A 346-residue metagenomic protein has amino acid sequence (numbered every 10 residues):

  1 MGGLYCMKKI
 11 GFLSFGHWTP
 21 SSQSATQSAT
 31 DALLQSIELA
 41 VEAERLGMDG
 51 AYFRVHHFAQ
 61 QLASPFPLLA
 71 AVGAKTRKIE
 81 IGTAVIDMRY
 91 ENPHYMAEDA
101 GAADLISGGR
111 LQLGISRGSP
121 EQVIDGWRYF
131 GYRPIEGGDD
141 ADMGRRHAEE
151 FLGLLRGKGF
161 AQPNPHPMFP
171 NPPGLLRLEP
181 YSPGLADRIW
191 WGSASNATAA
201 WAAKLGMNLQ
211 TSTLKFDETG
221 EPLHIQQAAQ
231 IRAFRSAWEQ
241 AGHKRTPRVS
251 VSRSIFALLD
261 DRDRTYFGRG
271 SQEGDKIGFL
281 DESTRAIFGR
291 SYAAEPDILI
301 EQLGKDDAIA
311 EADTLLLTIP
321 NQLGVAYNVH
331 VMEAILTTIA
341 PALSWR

Functional and structural regions predicted by a protein language model:
M1-I79: N-terminal beta1-alpha1-beta2 module of alpha/beta enzyme domains
G3-Y5, P134-L178, T211-S212, T219-D313 (+1 more regions): An alpha-helical appendage that flanks or caps ligand/catalytic pockets
K8-A29, Y90-F160, D217: Flexible, glycine-rich active-site loops centered on histidine and acidic residues that chelate a metal or position
I10, G47, V55, V72 (+5 more regions): Conserved, mostly hydrophobic/aromatic
I10-S14, A51-F53, I81-A84, L111-I115 (+4 more regions): Hydrophobic faces of well-ordered beta-strands that scaffold small-molecule active sites in alpha/beta enzyme cores
W18-L34, I86-P93, G184-S193, A286-D297: Active-site mouth loops of central-metabolism enzymes
G50-V72, T213-H224, L316-V329: Glycine-rich, proline-tolerant flexible connector loops at the mouths of alpha/beta enzymes
A63-I86, E333-W345: Alpha-helix-loop-beta-strand connector modules within alpha/beta enzyme cores
